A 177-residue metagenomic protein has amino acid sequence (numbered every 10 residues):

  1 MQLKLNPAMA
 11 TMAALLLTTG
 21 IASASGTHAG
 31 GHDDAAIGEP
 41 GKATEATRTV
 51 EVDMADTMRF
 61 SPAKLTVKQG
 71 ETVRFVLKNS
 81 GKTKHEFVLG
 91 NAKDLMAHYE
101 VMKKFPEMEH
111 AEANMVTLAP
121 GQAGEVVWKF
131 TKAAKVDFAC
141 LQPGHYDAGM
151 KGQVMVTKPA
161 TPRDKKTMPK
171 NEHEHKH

Functional and structural regions predicted by a protein language model:
Q2-T11: Bacterial N-terminal signal peptides that target proteins for export
A10-G20: Bacterial N-terminal signal peptides
S25-H28, A113-H177: Extracellular/periplasmic metallocenter environments
K42-T72: N-terminal edge beta-strand
L77-N79: Asparagine-centered strand-capping/turn motif at beta-strand->loop junctions
E86-G90: Beta-strand signatures of extracellular beta-sandwich domains
K93-K104: Short aromatic-acidic-glycine turn motif
K103-E112: Short beta-strand and strand-turn-strand segments in soluble, beta-rich domains
